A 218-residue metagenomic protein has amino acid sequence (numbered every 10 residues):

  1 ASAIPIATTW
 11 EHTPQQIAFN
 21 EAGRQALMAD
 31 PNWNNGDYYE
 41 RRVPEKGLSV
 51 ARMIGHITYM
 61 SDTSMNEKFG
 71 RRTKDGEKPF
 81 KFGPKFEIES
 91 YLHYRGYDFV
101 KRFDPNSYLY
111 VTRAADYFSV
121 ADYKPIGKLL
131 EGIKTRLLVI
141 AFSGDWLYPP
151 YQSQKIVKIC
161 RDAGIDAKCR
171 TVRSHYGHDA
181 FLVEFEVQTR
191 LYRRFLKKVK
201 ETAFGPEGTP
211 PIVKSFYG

Functional and structural regions predicted by a protein language model:
S2-D98: Alpha/beta-hydrolase-fold enzymes
P5-E11, F142-G144, V172-H175, F185: An acidic- and aromatic-residue-enriched active-site/binding cleft used to recognize and process polar
Y94-R95, Y110-L129: Active-site nucleophile elbow and catalytic-triad environment of alpha/beta-hydrolase enzymes
D98, A115-S119, S143-Y148: Acidic catalytic loop of the alpha/beta-hydrolase fold
Y123-I126, P149-I159: Short alpha-helix in the alpha/beta-hydrolase fold that links the catalytic acid
L130-K134, R161-A163: Short, conserved loop/helix-junction motifs that constitute active-site signature segments in enzyme catalytic cores
I133, V139-A141: Short beta-strand/loop motif that positions the catalytic acidic residue of the alpha/beta-hydrolase fold
Q154-G218: Catalytic active-site module of serine/aspartate enzymes centered on a nucleophile-bearing elbow/loop
